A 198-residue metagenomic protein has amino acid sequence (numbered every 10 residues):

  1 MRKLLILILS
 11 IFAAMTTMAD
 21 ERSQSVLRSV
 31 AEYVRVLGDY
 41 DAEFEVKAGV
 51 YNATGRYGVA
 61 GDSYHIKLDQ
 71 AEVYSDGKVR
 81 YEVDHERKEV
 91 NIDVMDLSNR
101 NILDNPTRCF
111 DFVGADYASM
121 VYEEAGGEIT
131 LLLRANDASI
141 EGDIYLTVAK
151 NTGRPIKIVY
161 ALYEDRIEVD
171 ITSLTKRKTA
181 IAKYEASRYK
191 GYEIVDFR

Functional and structural regions predicted by a protein language model:
M1-L4: Positively charged n-region of N-terminal signal peptides that target proteins for export
I6-A14: Bacterial N-terminal signal peptides
M15-N52, S63, K88, R188-R198: N-terminal leader/targeting segments and the immediate start of mature chains
A19-E21, A125-I129, A135-D143, K150-R198: Non-transmembrane domains of secretory- and envelope-associated proteins
Y33, G55-V59, E72-V73, A118-E124: Short, exposed beta-strand/loop patches in secreted or surface proteins that constitute
R56-D104, D165-I167: An acidic-aromatic
Y57-H65, Y74-R80, G126, V148-P155 (+1 more regions): Short, solvent-exposed coil/turn segments at beta-strand boundaries
M95-G126: Flexible, surface-exposed loop/linker segments and immediately adjacent secondary-structure boundaries
